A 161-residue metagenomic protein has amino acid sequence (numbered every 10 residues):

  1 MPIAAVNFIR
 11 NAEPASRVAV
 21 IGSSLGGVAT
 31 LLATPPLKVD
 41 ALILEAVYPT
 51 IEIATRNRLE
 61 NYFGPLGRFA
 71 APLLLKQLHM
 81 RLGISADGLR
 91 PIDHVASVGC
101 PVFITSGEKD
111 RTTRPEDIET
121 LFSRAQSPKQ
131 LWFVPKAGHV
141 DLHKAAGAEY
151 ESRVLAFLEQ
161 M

Functional and structural regions predicted by a protein language model:
M1-E13: Alpha/beta-hydrolase active-site loop
G22-G26, T30: Gly/Ala-rich beta-loop-alpha elbow adjacent to hydrolase catalytic centers
L32-I84, D93, C100: Hydrolase active-site cap/lid region
P91, C100, R114-S123: Short alpha-helix in the alpha/beta-hydrolase fold that links the catalytic acid
S97-G99, I104-S106, D110: Short beta-strand/loop motif that positions the catalytic acidic residue of the alpha/beta-hydrolase fold
E108-T113, V140-D141: Acidic catalytic loop of the alpha/beta-hydrolase fold
F122-V140: Catalytic histidine neighborhood in serine/cysteine hydrolases with alpha/beta-hydrolase-type architecture
A145-M161: Catalytic active-site module of serine/aspartate enzymes centered on a nucleophile-bearing elbow/loop
